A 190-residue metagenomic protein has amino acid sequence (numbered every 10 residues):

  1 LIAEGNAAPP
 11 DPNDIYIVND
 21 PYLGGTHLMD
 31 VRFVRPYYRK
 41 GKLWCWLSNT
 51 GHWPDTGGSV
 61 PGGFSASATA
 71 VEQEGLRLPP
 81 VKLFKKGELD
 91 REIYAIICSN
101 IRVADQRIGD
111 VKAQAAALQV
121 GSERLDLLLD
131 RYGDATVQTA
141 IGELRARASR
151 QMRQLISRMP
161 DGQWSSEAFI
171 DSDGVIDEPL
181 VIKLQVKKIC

Functional and structural regions predicted by a protein language model:
L1-D20: Regulatory sensory and allosteric helical modules in signal-transduction proteins and certain transcription factors
D20-Y22, N49-H52, F169-D171, I189: An acidic- and aromatic-residue-enriched active-site/binding cleft used to recognize and process polar
G24-D30, T56-G57: Short, Lys/Arg- and Gly-enriched loop/turn segments at beta-strand edges
D30-K40, S48: A short, hydrophobic, proline-anchored segment that marks a local hinge/packing element in signaling and regulatory
L43-N100: Gly/Pro-rich active-site capping loops and adjacent beta-alpha segments that organize cofactor/substrate pockets
R77-Q151: N-terminal leader/propeptide and maturation segments of large enzyme subunits in energy/redox metabolism and hydrolases
E123-I189: Accessory "access/gating" subregions that flank catalytic or transport cores
